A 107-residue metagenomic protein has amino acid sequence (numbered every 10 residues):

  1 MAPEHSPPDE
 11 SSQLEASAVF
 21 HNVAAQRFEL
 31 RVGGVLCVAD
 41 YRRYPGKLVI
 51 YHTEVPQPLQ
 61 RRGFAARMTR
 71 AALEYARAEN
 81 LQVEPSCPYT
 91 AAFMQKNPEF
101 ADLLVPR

Functional and structural regions predicted by a protein language model:
P3-K47: N-terminal first-folded block
T53, T69, T90: Ser/Thr-centric signal marking residues that sit in or immediately flank functional binding/regulatory motifs
E54-Q60: A short, internal acetyl-CoA/4′-phosphopantetheine-binding micro-motif in the GNAT/acyltransferase core
R61-A72: Conserved acetyl-CoA-binding loop-helix of GNAT-fold acetyltransferases
Y75-R107: C-terminal structural segments of small proteins and small subunits
